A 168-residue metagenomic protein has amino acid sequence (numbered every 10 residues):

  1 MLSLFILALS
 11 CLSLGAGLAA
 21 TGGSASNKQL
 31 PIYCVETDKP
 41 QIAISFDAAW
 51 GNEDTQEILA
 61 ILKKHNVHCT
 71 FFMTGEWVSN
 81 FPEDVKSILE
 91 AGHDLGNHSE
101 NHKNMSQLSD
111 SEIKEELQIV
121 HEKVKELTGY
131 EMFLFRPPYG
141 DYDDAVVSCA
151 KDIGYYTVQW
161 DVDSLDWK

Functional and structural regions predicted by a protein language model:
L2-A16: Hydrophobic membrane-insertion alpha-helices, especially the h-region of bacterial N-terminal signal peptides
L12-L14, A19-A20, F72, H93 (+2 more regions): Generic detector of intrinsically disordered, low-complexity, polar/charged segments
G17-T21, A43-F46, Q107-S111: Glycine-rich phosphate-binding "P-loop"
T21, H98-E100, W160: Generic beta-structure capping elements
A25-M105, H121-K123, Y130-M132, L165: Active-site beta->alpha N-cap acidic-glycine motif
E57, K103-K168: Catalytic domains of cell-wall/extracellular-matrix polysaccharide-remodeling enzymes, centered on de-N-acetylation
